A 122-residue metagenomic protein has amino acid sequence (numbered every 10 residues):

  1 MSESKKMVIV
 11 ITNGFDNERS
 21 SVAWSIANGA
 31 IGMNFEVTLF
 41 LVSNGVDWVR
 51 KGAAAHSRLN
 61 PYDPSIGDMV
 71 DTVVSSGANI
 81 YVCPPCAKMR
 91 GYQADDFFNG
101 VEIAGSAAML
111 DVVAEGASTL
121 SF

Functional and structural regions predicted by a protein language model:
V8-S20, A54: Short, glycine-rich nucleotide/cofactor-binding loops
S20-N34, L39: Histidine-anchored nucleotide/phosphate-binding helix
I31, V74, V113-A114: Anion (oxyanion) recognition and catalysis
V37-S43, I80-P84: Short internal beta-strands
G45-L59: N-terminal beta-loop-helix "entrance" segment that forms/cooperates in small-molecule cofactor or anionic ligand
H56-P61, D96-G100: Short, flexible loop segments at the rims of nucleotide/cofactor-binding pockets, characterized by
S57-V82: A glycine-rich helix N-cap at a beta->alpha junction
M89-E115, L120: C-terminal structural segments of small proteins and small subunits
